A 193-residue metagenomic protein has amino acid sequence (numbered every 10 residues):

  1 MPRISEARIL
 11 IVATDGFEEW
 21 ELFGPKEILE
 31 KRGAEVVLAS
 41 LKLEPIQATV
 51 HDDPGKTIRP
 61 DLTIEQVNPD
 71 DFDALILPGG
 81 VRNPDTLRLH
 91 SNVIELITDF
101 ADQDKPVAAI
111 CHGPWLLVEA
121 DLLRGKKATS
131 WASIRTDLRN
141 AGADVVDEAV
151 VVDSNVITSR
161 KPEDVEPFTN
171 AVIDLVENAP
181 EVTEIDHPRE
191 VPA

Functional and structural regions predicted by a protein language model:
M1-Q103, V107, W115-L122, T129 (+1 more regions): Extended, subdomain-level signal for the structured scaffold at the beginning of enzyme domains
C111: Catalytic, metal-anchored helix/loop core of enzyme active sites in primary metabolism
